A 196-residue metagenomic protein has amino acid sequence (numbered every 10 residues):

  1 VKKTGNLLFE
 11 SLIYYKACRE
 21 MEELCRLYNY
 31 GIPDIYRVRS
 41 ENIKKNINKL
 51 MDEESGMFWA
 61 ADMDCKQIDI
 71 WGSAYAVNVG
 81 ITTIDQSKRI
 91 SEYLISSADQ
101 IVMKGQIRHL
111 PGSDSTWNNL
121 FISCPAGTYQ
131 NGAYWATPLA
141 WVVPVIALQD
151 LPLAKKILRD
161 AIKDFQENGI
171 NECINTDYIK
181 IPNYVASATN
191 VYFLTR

Functional and structural regions predicted by a protein language model:
V1-N6, E41-Y134, K156-R196: Extended glycan-interaction surfaces of carbohydrate-active proteins
L8-L50: Active-site neighborhood of glycoside hydrolase catalytic domains
I13-Y30, A74-Q86, A140-L151, N190-R196: Well-ordered alpha-helical scaffold segments within catalytic/enzyme domains
P33, L153-I157: Short conserved catalytic/interaction loops centered on acidic-Pro-aromatic/His motifs
